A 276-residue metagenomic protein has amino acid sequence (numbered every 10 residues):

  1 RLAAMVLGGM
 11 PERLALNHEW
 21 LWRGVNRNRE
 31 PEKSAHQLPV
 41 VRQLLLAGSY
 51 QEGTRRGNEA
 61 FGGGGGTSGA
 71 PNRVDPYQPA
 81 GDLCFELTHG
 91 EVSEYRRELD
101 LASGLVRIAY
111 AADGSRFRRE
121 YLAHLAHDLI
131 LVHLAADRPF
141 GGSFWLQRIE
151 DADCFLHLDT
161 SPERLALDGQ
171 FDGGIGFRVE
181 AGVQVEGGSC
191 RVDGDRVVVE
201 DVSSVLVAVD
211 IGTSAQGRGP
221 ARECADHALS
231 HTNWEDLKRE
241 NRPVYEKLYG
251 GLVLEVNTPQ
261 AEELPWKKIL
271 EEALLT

Functional and structural regions predicted by a protein language model:
R1-T276: Aromatic-residue-lined binding/catalytic grooves and analogous aromatic/hydrophobic interfacial grooves in multimeric
